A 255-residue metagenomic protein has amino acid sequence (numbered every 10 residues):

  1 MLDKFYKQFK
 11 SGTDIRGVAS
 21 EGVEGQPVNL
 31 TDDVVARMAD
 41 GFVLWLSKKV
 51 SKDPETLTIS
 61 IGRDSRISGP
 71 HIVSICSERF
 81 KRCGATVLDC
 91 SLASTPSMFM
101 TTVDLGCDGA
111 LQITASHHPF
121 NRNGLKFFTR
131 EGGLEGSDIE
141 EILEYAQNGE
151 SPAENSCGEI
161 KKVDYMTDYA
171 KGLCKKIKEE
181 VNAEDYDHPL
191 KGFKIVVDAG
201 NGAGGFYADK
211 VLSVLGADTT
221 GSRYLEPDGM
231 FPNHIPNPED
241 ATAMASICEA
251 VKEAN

Functional and structural regions predicted by a protein language model:
M1-C76, R82-C83, E159-G192: An N-terminal, well-structured beta->alpha segment
K10-S11, R16-S20, A93, K126-F128 (+2 more regions): Generic, ordered loop/turn and secondary-structure boundary motif
K10-T13, T58, F120, F128 (+1 more regions): Short glycine- and Lys/Arg-enriched binding-loop motifs that mark or flank ligand-binding interfaces
T13-I15, D64, I113-S116, R130-E131 (+2 more regions): Fold-independent oxyanion-binding glycine-rich loops and adjacent beta-strand/coil segments at enzyme active sites
I15-V18, R63, A110, L125 (+2 more regions): Gly/Ser/Thr-rich helix-start
Q26, P54-T56, P96-T102, F128-E131 (+1 more regions): Short, mixed-charge, low-aromatic patches
L44, K48, K52, T58-R122 (+1 more regions): N-terminal small/polar loop signature for handling phosphorylated ligands or for N-terminal nucleophile
N123-A254: Gly/Ser/Thr-enriched, mixed-charge loops and adjacent short helices that form phosphate/oxyanion-binding elements
